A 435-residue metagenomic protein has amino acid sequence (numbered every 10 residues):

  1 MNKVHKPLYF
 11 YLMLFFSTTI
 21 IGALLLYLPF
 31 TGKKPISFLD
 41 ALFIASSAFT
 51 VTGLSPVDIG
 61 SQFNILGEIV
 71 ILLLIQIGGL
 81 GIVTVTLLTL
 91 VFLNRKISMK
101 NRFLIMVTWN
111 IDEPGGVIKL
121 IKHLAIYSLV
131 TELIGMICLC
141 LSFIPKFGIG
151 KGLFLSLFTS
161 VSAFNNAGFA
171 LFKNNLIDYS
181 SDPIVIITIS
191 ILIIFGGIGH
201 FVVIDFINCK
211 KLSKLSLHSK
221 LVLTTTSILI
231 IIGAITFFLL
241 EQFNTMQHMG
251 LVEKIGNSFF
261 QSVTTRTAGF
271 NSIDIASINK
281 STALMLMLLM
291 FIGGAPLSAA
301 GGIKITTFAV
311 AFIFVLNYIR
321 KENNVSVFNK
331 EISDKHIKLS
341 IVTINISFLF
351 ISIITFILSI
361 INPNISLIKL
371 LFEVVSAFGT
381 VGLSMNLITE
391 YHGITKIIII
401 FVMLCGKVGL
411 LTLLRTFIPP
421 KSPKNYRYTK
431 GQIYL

Functional and structural regions predicted by a protein language model:
M1-L435: Membrane-proximal intracellular helices of multi-pass ion channels
